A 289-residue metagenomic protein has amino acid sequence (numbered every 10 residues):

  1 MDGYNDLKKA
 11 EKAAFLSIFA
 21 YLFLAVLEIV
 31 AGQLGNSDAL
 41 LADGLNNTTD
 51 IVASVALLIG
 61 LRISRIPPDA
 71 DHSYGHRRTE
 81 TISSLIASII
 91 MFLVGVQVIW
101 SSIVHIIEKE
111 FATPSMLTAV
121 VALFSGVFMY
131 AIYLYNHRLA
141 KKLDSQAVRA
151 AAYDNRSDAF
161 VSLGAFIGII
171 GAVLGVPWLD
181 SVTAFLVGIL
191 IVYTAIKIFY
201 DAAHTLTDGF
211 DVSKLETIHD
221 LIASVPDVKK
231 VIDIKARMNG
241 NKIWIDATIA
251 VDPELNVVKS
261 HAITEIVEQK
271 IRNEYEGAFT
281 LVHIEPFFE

Functional and structural regions predicted by a protein language model:
D2-A20, L27, Q33-E289: Alpha-helical transmembrane segments and adjacent TM-loop junctions that form the membrane-embedded core of multi-pass
